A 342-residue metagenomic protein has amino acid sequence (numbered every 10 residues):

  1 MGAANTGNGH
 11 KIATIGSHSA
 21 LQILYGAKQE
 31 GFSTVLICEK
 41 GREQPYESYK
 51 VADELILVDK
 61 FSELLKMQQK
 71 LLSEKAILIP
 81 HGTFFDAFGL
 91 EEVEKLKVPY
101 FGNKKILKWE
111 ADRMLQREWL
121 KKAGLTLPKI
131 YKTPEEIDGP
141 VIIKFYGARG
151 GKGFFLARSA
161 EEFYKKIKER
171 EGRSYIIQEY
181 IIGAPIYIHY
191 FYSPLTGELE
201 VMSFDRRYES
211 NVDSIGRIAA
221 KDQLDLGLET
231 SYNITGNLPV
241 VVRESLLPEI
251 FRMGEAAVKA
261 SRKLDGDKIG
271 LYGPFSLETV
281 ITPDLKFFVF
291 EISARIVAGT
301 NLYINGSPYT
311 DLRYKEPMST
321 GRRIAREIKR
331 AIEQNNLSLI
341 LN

Functional and structural regions predicted by a protein language model:
S19: Hydrophobic/small residue at the entry helix of a nucleotide-binding pocket
I23-F32: A short, Lys/Arg-enriched amphipathic alpha-helix followed by its capping loop at the start of a domain
F32-G41: Short internal beta-strands
R42-P140, R149: Conserved N-proximal alpha/beta basic substrate-recognition cap immediately N-terminal to, or forming the N-lobe
I106-D205, E244-A256: Active-site nucleotide/adenylate-binding loops and adjacent lid/helix of ATP-dependent enzymes
Y190-R262, S293-A325: ATP-dependent carboxylate/phosphate-activation module, predominantly the ATP-grasp catalytic core and closely related
Y232, S261-N301: Conserved metal-phosphate-binding beta-hairpin within the catalytic cores of diverse ATP-dependent phosphoryl-transfer
S276, T282, L312-N342: Peripheral (often C-terminal) accessory segments that flank ATP-dependent C-N-forming ligase machineries
